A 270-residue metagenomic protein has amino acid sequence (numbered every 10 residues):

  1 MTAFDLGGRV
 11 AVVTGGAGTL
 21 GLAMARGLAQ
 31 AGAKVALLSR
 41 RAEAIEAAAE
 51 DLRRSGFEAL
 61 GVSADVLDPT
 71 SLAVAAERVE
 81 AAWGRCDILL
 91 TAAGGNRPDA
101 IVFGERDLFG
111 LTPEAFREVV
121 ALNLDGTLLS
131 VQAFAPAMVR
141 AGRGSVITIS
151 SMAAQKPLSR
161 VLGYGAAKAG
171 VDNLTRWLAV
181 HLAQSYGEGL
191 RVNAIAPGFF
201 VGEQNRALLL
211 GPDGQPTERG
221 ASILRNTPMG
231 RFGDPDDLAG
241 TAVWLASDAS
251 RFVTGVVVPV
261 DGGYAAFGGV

Functional and structural regions predicted by a protein language model:
T2, K156, A242-V243, T254-V270: Short C-terminal tail/terminal secondary-structure segment of NAD(P)H-dependent dehydrogenase/reductase domains
V10, A17-T19: Conserved glycine-rich cofactor-binding loop
A42, S63-A75, P113, D237: The beta1-alpha1 cofactor-binding region of Rossmann-like NAD(H)/NADP(H)-dependent oxidoreductases
V74-A81, A100-A121: Active-site Tyr-X3-Lys motif and surrounding loop/helix of classical short-chain dehydrogenase/reductase
F109-L128, R143, I147, V171 (+1 more regions): Catalytic Tyr-X3-Lys loop
V131, A167-G170, T175: Active-site helix of classical SDR
S151: Residue(s) in the substrate-gating loop at a strand-loop-helix junction that position the organic substrate next
A183-Y186, R191, V253-G255: Short, small/polar-rich loop/turn modules that mediate ligand/substrate recognition or access, typified
